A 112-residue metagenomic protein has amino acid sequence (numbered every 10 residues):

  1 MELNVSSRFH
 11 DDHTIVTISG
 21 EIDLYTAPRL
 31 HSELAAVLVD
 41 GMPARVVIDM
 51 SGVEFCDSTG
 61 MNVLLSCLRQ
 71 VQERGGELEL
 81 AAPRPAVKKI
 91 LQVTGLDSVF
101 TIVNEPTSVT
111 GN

Functional and structural regions predicted by a protein language model:
M1, D12, M50-E54: Short acidic/polar alpha-helix capping motifs at helix-coil junctions
L3-S32: STAS-typified acidic loop motif
G20, R84, P106: Short, flexible active-site-adjacent loop segments at beta-strand->alpha-helix junctions, enriched in small/polar
L24-F100: Amphipathic alpha-helical interaction surfaces in cytosolic regulatory modules
T101-E105: Short acidic-hydrophobic, aromatic-tinged amphipathic segments that line or gate anion-handling sites
T107-G111: Short, charged, intrinsically disordered terminal tails
